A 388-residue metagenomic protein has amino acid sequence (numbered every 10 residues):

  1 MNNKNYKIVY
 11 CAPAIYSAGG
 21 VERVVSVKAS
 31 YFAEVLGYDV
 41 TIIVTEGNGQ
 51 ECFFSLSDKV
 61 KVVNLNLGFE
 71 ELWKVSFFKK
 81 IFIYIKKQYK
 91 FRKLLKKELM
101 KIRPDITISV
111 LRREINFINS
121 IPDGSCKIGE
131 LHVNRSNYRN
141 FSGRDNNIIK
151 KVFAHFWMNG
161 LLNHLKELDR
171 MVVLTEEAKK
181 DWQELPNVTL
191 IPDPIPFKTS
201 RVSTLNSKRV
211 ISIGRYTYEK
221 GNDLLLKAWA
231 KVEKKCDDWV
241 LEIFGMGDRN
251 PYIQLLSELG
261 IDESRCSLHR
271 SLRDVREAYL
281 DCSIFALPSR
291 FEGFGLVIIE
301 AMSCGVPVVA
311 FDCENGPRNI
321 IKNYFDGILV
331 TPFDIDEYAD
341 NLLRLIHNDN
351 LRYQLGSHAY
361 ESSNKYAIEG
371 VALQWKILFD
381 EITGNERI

Functional and structural regions predicted by a protein language model:
C11-A18, Y31, V35-F82, D181 (+1 more regions): N-terminal strand-loop element at the rim of the active site of nucleotide-sugar-dependent glycosyltransferases
G19-V27, K208, S212-K231, N250-Q254 (+1 more regions): A conserved mid-protein helix/loop that constitutes part of the nucleotide-sugar donor-binding site
K93-E98, K150-R170: Membrane-proximal helix-turn-helix segments that form the acceptor-binding/catalytic region of lipid-linked
I106-I108, I121-F141, K151: Active-site proximal beta-strand in glycosyltransferases
E177, P194: Carbohydrate-associated surface elements
S271, R290: Aromatic "clamp/platform" in nucleotide-sugar-dependent glycosyltransferases that forms part of the donor/acceptor
P307-F311: Short hydrophobic beta-strand element within catalytic cores of glycosyltransferases and related nucleotide-activated
K322-Y324, I328-D336, R344-N350, N364: Conserved acidic donor-binding segment of nucleotide-sugar-dependent glycosyltransferases
